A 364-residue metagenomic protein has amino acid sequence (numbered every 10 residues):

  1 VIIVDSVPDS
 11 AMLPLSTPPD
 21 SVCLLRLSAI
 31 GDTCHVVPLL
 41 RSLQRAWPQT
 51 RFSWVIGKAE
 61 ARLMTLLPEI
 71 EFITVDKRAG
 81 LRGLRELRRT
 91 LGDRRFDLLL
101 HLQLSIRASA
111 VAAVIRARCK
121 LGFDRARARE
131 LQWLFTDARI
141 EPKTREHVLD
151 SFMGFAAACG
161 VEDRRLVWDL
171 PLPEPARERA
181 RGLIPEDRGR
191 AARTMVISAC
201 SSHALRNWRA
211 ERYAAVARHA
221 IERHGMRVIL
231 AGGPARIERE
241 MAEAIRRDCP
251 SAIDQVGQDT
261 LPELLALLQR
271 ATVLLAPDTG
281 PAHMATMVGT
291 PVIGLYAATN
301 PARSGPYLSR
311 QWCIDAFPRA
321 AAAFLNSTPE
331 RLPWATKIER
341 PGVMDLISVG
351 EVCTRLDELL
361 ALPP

Functional and structural regions predicted by a protein language model:
V1-P364: Catalytic machinery of carbohydrate-active enzymes, primarily nucleotide-sugar-dependent glycosyltransferases
